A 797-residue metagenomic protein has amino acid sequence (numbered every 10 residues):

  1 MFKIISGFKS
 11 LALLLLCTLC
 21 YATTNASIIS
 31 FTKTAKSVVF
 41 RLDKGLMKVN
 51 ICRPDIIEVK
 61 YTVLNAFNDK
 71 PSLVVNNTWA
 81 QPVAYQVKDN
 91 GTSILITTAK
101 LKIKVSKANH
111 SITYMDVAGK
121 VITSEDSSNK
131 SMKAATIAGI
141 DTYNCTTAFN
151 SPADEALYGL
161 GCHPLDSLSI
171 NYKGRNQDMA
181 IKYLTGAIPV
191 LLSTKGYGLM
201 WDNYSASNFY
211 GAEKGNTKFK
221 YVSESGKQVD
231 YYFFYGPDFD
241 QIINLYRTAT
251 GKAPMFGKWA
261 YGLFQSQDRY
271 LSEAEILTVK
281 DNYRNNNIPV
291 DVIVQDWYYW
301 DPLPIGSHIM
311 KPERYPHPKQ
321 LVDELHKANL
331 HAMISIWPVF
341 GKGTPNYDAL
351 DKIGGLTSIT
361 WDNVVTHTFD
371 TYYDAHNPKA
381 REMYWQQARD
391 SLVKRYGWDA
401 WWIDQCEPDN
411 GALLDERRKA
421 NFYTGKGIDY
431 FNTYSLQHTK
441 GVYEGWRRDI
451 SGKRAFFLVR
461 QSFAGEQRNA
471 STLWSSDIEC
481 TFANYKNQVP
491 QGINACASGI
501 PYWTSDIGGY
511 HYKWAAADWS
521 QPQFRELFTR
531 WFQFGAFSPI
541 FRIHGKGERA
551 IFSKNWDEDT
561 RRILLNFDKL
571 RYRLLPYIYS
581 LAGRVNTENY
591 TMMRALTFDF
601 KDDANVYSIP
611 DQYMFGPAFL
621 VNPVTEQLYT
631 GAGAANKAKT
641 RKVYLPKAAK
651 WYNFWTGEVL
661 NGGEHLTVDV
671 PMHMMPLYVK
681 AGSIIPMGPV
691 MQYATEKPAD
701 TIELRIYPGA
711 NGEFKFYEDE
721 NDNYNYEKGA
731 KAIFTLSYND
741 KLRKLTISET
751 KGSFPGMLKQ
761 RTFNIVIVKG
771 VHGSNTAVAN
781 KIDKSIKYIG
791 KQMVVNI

Functional and structural regions predicted by a protein language model:
M1-S30: Bacterial Sec-dependent N-terminal signal peptides
S27-F31, A35, N50-I94, M132-A134: A low-complexity, Ser/Thr/Gly/Pro-enriched, surface-exposed linker/loop concept that marks segments flanking
K48-I56, D69-T78, K104-A118, S127 (+1 more regions): Extended Gly/Ser/Thr-rich low-complexity repeat segments, especially those forming or decorating extracellular
V49, K100, V190, Y283 (+6 more regions): Conserved, mostly hydrophobic/aromatic
V49, V59, L95-I103, L620-P623 (+1 more regions): Short, well-ordered beta-strand segments enriched in hydrophobic/aromatic residues
K88-G257, Q267-D268, E273, K280-N285 (+2 more regions): Catalytic and substrate-binding clefts that recognize carbohydrates or anionic sugar/phosphate headgroups
P289-L564, D599-K601: Aromatic- and carboxylate-enriched substrate-binding clefts and catalytic-loop regions of carbohydrate-active enzymes
E444-A455, S462-W474, A495-S505, Y510-K744 (+1 more regions): Catalytic core of carbohydrate-active enzymes
